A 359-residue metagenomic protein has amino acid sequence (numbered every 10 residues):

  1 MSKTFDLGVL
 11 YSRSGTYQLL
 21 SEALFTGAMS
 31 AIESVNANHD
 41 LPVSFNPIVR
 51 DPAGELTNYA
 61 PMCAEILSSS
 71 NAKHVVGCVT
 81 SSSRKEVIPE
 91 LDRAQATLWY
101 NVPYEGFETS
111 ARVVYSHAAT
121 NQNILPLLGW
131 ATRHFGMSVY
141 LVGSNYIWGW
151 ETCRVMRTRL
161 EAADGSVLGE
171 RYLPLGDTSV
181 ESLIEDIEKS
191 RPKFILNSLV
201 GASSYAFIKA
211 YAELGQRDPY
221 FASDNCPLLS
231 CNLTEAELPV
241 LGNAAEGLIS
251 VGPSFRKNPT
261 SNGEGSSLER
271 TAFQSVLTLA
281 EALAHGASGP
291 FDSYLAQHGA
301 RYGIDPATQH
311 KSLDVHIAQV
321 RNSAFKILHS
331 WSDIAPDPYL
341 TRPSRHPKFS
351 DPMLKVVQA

Functional and structural regions predicted by a protein language model:
T4, G8-M29, R50-G54: Extracytoplasmic "Venus flytrap"
L24, N38-G106: Beta-alpha junction/loop-to-helix N-cap segments that form part of ligand/metal-binding clefts
N38-G54, S110-R112, L160-D177: Short beta-strand elements in bilobed, periplasmic/extracellular small-molecule ligand-binding domains
V49-L56, V102-P103, S116-L125, G143-C153 (+5 more regions): Hinge/beta->alpha junction and helix N-cap segments in small-molecule ligand-binding domains
K73-G165, F221, P227-L241: Extracytoplasmic ligand/sensor domains, especially the bilobed periplasmic-binding protein
S81-E86, E188-D218: Hydrophobic alpha-helical
Y211-L277: Extracellular/periplasmic periplasmic-binding protein-like sensory domains
G265-E269, A280-K348, V356-Q358: Segments of small-molecule ligand-sensing domains
